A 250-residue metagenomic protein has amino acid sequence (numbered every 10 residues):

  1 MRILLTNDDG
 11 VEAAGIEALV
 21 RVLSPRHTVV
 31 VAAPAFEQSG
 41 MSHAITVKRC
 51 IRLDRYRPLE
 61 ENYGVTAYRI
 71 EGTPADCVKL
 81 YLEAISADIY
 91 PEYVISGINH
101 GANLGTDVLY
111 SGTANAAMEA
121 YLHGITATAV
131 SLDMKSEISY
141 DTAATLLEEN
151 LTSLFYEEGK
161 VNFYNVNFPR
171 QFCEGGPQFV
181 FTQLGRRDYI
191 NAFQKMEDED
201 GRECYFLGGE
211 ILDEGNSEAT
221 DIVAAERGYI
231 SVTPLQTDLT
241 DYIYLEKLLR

Functional and structural regions predicted by a protein language model:
R2-I3, A14, L19-A84, D88: A cross-family phosphate/adenosyl-ligand binding-site feature
L5-E12, D107-V108: Short, glycine-rich nucleotide/cofactor-binding loops
T6, A32-P34, E71, S96-N99 (+3 more regions): Short beta-strand segments
E92-Y93: Conserved acidic residues
A102-S111: Glycine/threonine-rich flexible loop motifs
A116-A120: Hydrophobic/aromatic ligand-binding patch that stacks against planar heteroaromatic rings of cofactors or nucleotides
Y121-A143: Glycine-rich phosphate/pyrophosphate-binding loops and their adjacent beta-strand/loop elements at enzyme active sites
T142-R250: Electrostatically charged, flexible surface regions
